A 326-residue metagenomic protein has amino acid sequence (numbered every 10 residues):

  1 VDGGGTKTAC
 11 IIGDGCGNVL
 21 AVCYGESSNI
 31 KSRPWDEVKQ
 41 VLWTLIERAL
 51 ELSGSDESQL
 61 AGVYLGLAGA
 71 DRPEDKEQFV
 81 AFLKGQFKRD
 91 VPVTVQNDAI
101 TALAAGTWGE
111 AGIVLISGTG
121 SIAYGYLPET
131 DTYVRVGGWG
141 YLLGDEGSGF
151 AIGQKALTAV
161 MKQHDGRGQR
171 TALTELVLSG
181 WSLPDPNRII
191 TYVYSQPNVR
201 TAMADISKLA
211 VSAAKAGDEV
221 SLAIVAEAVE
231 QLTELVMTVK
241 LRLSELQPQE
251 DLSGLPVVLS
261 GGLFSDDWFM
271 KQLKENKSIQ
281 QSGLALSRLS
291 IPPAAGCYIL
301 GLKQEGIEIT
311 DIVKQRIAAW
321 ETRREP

Functional and structural regions predicted by a protein language model:
V1-D2, L60-Y64, G112-I116, A123: Short glycine-aspartate micro-motif
V1-Q59, G85-Q86, W108-A111, A159-P326: ATP-binding/phosphotransfer module of carbohydrate and carboxylate kinases, centering on a glycine-rich
G3, L67, A99: Residues immediately flanking
E26, G66, Y124, G137 (+1 more regions): Residues in well-ordered beta-strands of folded domains
Y64-D71, S117-T119, S253-F264: Glycine-rich beta-strand-to-loop/alpha-helix junction loops that act as flexible
A70-R170, E325-P326: Phosphate-binding/catalytic loop of phosphoryl-transfer enzymes
